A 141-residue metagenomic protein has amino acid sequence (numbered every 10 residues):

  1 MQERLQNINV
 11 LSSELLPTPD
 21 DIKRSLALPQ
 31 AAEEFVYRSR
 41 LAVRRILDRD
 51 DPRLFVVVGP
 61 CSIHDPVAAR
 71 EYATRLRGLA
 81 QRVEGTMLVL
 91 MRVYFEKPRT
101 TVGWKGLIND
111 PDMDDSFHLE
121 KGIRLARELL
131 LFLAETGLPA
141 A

Functional and structural regions predicted by a protein language model:
Q2-N7, T86-A141: Active-site-facing alpha/beta catalytic cores
I8-D50: N- or domain-start disorder-to-order transition segments that initiate the globular core
A32-R45, R77-L90, E96, A126 (+1 more regions): N-terminal beta-rich core of secreted/periplasmic extracellular enzymes
I46, A68-E71, N109-M113: Hydrophobic, well-ordered secondary-structure segments that either form specific early membrane-associated helices used
R49, R82-V83, T136: Alpha-helix C-cap/termination motif
G59: Conserved, mostly hydrophobic/aromatic
I63-V83, S116-E128: Glycine-rich anion/phosphate-binding loops
